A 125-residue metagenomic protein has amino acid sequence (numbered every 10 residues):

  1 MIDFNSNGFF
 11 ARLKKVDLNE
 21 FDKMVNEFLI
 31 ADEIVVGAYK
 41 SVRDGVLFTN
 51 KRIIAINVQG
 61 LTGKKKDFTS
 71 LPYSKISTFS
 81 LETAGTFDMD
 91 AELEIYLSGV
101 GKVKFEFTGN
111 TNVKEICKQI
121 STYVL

Functional and structural regions predicted by a protein language model:
M1-V46, N110, E115: Anionic N-terminal interaction surfaces
A11, K66, V103-E106: Short, flexible active-site loop motifs that bind/organize anionic cofactors or intermediates
L29-G45, T49-G101: Phosphoinositide-binding peripheral membrane targeting modules
L97-K114: Canonical phosphoinositide-binding patch of PH/PH-like domains
V113-L125: Pleckstrin homology
